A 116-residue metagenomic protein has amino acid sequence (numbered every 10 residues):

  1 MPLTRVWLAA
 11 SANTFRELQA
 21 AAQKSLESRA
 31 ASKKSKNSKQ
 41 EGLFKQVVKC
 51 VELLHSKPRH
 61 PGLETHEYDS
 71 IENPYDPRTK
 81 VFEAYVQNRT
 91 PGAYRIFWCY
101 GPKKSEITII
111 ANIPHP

Functional and structural regions predicted by a protein language model:
M1-A93, G101-P116: Basic, Lys/Arg-enriched alpha-helical interface segments
